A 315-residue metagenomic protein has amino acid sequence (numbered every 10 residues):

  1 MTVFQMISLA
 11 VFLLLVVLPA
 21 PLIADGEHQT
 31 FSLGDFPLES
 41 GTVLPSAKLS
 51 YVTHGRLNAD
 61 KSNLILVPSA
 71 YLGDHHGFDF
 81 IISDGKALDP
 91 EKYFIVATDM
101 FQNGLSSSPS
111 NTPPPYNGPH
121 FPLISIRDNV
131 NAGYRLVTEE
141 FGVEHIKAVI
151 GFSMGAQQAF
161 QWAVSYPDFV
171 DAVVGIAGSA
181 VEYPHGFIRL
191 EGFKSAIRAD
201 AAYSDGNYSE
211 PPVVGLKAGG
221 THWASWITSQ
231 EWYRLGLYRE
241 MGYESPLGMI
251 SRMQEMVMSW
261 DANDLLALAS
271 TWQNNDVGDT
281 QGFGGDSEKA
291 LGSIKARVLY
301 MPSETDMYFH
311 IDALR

Functional and structural regions predicted by a protein language model:
S8-P19: Bacterial N-terminal signal peptides
L22-V67, H75: Catalytic-loop region of hydrolases
S50-P115: N-terminal cap/lid subdomain of alpha/beta-hydrolase-fold enzymes
R127-K147: Conserved acidic catalytic loop of the alpha/beta-hydrolase fold
K147-A148, S153-E182: Conserved hydrolase catalytic core segment
F169-D171, G175-E255: Alpha/beta-hydrolase-fold enzymes
I294, Y300-P302: Short beta-strand/loop motif that positions the catalytic acidic residue of the alpha/beta-hydrolase fold
M307-A313: Conserved alpha/beta-hydrolase "acid-adjacent" motif
